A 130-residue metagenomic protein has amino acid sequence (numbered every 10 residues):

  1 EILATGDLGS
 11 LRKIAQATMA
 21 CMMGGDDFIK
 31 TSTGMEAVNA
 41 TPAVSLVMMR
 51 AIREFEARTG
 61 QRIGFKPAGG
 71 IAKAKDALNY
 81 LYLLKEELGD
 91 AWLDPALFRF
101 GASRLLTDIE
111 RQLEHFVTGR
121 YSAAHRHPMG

Functional and structural regions predicted by a protein language model:
E1-K66, A72-F98, R111-G130: Alpha/beta enzyme core
R99-D108: A short, charged, Gly/Pro-tolerant segment at domain boundaries
